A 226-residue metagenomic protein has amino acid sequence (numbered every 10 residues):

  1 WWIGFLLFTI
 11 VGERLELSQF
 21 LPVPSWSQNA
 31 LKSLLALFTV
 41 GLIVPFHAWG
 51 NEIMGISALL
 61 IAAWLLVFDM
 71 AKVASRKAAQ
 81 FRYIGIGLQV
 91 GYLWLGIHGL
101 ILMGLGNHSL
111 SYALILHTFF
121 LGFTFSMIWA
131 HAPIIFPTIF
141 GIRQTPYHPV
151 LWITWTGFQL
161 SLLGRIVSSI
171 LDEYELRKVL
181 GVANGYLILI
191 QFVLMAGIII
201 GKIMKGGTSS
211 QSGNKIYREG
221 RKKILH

Functional and structural regions predicted by a protein language model:
W1-H226: Hydrophobic alpha-helical transmembrane segments of multi-pass integral membrane proteins
